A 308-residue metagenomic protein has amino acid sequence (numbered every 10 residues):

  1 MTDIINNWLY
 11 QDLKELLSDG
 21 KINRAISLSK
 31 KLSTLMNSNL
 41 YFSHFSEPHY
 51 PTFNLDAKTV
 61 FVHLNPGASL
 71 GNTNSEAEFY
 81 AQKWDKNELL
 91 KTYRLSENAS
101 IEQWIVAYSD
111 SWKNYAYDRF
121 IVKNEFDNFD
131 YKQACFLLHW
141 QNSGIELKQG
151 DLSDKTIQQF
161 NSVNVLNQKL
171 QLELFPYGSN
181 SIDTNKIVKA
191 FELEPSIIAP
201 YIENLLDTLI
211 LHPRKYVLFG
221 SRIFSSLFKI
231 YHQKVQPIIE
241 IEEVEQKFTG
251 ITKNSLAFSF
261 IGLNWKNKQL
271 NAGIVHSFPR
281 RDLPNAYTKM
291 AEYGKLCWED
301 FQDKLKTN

Functional and structural regions predicted by a protein language model:
M1-F129, K155-Q159, Y201-T208, F260 (+2 more regions): Active-site and ligand/interface coordination hotspots across diverse enzymes and nucleic-acid-associated assemblies
M1-R24, I187-L206, I223-N308: C-terminal capping/extension of enzyme domains
H63-P66, L174, F219-F224: Short, well-ordered beta-to-alpha junction loops that form the rim of enzyme active sites and present histidine/acidic
A68-T73, V163, G178-D183, S225-I230 (+1 more regions): Short catalytic/ligand-binding loop motif for oxyanion handling, primarily in non-cytosolic enzymes, centered on
I105, S109-N128, C135-L147, F175-A199: Surface-exposed cleft-lining segments at the edges of enzyme active sites
C135-V165, P237-K266: Short mixed-charge
S153-F191: A short mid-domain helix/strand-loop element embedded in enzyme catalytic domains that forms or borders the active-site
L209-Y216, F224-S226: Extended, compositionally biased non-globular segments
